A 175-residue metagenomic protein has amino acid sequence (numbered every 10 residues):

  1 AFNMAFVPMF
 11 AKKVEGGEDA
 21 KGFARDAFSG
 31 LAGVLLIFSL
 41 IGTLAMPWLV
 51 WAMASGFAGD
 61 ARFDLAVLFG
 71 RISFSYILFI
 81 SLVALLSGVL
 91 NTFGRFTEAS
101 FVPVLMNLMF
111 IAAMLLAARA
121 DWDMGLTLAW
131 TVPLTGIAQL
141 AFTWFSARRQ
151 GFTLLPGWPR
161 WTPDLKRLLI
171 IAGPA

Functional and structural regions predicted by a protein language model:
A1-A175: Membrane-embedded alpha-helical bundles of multi-pass transporters/translocases, especially carrier/permease families
